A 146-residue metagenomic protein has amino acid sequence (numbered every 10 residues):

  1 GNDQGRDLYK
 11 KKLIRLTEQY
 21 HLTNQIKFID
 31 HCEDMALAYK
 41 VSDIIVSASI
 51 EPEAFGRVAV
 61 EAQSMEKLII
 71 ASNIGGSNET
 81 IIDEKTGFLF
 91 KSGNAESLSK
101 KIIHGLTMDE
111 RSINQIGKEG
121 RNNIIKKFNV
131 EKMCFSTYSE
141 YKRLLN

Functional and structural regions predicted by a protein language model:
G1-K11: Glycosyltransferase donor-sugar binding loop
K10-D30: Nucleotide-activated donor-binding/catalytic signature segment of Leloir-type glycosyltransferases, i.e., the conserved
H31-C32, A38-S42: Short alpha-helical donor nucleotide-sugar binding micro-motif in glycosyltransferases
A36, A54, A59-S64, N78-E79 (+1 more regions): Short alpha-helical segment that forms part of, or immediately flanks, the ligand-binding pocket in carbohydrate-active
K40-A54, K67: Acidic donor-binding loop of glycosyltransferase active sites
L68-A71, I81: Short hydrophobic beta-strand element within catalytic cores of glycosyltransferases and related nucleotide-activated
D83-E84, F88-A95, H104-E110: Conserved acidic donor-binding segment of nucleotide-sugar-dependent glycosyltransferases
S97, H104, R111-K127, M133-R143: A short, well-ordered alpha-helix in the C-terminal region of glycosyltransferases
